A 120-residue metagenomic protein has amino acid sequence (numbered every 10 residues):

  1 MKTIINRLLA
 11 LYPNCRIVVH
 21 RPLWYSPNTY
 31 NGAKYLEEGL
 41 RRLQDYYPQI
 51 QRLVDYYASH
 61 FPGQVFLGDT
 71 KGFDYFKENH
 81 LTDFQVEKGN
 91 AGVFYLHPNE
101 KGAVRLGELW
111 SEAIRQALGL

Functional and structural regions predicted by a protein language model:
M1-N6, Y47-Q51: Generic structural signal for well-ordered alpha-helices, preferentially at hydrophobic/aromatic core positions
I5-A10, D55-S59, L118: N-terminal cationic-hydrophobic initiation segments that often serve targeting/anchoring roles
Y12, V19-H20, V104: Extracytoplasmic low-complexity repetitive segments enriched in small/polar residues
P13-N14, P62: Proline-centered flexible-loop/turn and helix-kink motifs
R16-R21, F66-D69, H97: Structural recognition of the beta-strand scaffold that forms the well-ordered cores of secreted hydrolase catalytic
Y25-K71, E100-R105: Substrate-gating cap/lid alpha-helix
E37, G63-V93: Surface-exposed intrinsically disordered loops and tails
E87-L120: Histidine-centered active-site loop/cap adjacent to the catalytic His in serine esterases/O-acetyl transfer systems
